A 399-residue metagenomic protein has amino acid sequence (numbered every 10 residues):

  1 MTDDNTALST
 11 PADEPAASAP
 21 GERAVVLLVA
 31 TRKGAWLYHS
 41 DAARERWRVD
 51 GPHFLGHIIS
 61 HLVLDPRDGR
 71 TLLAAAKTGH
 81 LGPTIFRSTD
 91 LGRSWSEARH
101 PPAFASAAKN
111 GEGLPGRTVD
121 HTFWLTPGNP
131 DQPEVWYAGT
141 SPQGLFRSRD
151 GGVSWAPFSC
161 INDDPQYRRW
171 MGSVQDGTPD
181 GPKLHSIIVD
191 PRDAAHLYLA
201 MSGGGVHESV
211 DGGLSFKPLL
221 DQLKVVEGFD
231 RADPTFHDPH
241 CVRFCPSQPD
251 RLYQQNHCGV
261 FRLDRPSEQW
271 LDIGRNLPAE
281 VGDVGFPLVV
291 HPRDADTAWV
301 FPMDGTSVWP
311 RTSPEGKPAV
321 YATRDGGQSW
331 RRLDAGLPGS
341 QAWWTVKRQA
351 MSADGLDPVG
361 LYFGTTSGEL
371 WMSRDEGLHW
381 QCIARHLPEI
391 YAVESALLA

Functional and structural regions predicted by a protein language model:
M1-A399: Extracellular glycan-interacting surfaces
